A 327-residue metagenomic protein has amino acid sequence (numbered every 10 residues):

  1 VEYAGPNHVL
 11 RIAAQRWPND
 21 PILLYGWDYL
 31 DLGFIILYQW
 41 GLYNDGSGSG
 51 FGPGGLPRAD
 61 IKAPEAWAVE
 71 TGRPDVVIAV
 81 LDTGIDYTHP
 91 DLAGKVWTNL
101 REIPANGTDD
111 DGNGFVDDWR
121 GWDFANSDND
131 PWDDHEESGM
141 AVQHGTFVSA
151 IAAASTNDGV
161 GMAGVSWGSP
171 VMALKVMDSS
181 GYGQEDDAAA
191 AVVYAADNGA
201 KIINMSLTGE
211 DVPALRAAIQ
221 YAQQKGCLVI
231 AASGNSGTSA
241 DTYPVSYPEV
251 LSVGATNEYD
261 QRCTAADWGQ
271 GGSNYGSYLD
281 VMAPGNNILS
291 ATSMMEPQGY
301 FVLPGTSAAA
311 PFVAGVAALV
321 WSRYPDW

Functional and structural regions predicted by a protein language model:
E2-V77, I85-D91, K95, S127-D128 (+1 more regions): Protease zymogen maturation seam
G5, W97, M172, L228-A231 (+2 more regions): Structural detector of well-ordered beta-strand residues that form the stable sheet scaffold of enzyme domains
N7, K175, N204-T208, I230-S233 (+2 more regions): A cross-family glycoside hydrolase active-site/sugar-binding cleft signature
G54, P64-E185, E210, I219 (+4 more regions): Subtilisin-like serine protease catalytic core
D82, G234, G305: Active-site glycine-centered loops adjacent to acidic/histidine catalytic or metal-binding residues that shape
N129, G139, G159, A163 (+4 more regions): Catalytic-core environment of secreted peptidases
S149-A153, V165, M172-S179, K201-N204 (+2 more regions): Hydrolase catalytic cores
V192-A214, A232: Short acidic, glycine-rich surface-loop motifs adjacent to enzyme active sites
